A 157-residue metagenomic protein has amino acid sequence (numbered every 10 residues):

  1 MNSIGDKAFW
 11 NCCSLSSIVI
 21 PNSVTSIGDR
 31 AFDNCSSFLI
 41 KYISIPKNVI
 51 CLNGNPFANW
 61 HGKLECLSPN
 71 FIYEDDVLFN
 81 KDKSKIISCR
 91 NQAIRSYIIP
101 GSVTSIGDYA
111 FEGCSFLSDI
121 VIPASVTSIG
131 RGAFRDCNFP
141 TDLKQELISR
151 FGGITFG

Functional and structural regions predicted by a protein language model:
M1-S3, C13-S26, S36-C51, W60-K81 (+3 more regions): Structural signature of tandem-repeat unit edges
G5-W10, G28-D33, G54-P56, I87 (+2 more regions): Consensus positions within tandem repeat domains that build extended binding/scaffold surfaces
